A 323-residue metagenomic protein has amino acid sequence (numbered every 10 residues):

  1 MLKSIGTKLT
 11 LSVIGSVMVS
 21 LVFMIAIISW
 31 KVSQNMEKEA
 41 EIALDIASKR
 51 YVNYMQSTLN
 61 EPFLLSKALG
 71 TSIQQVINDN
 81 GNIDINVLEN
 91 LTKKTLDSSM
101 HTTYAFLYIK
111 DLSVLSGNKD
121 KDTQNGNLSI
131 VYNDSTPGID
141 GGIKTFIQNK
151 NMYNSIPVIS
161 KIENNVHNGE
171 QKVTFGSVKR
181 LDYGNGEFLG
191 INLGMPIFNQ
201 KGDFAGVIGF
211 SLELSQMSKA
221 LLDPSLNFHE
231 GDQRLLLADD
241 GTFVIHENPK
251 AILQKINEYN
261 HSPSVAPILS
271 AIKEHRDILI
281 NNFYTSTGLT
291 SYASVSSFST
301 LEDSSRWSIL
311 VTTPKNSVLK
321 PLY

Functional and structural regions predicted by a protein language model:
M1-K3: Short, Lys/Arg-rich, polar N-terminal cytosolic tail immediately upstream of the first transmembrane signal-anchor
T7-V13, V17-N86, K94-T103: Juxtamembrane extracytoplasmic/periplasmic/luminal helical "stalk" adjacent to the first N-terminal
V32, M217, V318-L319: Sensory-module boundary signal marking interfaces of small helical input modules and downstream signaling cores
N60-H167, L221-S225: Extracytoplasmic/periplasmic sensory segments of membrane signal-transduction proteins
I85-H101, K201-D203, V207-Q254, E258-H261: Solvent-exposed, extracytoplasmic
A105, G194-M195, R234-L235, G241 (+1 more regions): Generic short beta-strand
D134-K219, P224, S286: Extracytoplasmic/periplasmic ligand-binding sensor regions of membrane-associated signaling proteins
F198-N199, Y259-Y323: Extracellular/periplasmic juxtamembrane segments that couple receptor/chemosensory ectodomains to their
